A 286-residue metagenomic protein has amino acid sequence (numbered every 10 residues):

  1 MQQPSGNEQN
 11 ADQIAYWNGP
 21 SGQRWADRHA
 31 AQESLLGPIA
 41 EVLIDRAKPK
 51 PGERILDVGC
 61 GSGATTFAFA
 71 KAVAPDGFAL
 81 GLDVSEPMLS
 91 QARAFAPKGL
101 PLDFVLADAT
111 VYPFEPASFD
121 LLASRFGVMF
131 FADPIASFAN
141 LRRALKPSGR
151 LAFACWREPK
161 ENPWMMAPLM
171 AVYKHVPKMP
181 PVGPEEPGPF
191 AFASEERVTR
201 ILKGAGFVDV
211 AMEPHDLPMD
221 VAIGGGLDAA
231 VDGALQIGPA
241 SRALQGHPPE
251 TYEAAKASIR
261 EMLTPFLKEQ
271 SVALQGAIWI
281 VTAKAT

Functional and structural regions predicted by a protein language model:
Q2-E53, A64-A68, M88-Q91, F95 (+1 more regions): Conserved class I S-adenosyl-L-methionine
Q2-G6, D12, Y16, R28 (+3 more regions): Conserved Class I S-adenosyl-L-methionine
K48-K50, A74, P97, A132 (+2 more regions): Short conserved AdoMet
R54-Y112, L121, A136: Class I SAM-dependent methyltransferase SAM/SAH-binding core
D120-I135, R157-P159: A short SAM/SAH-binding and catalytic strip from SAM-dependent methyltransferases
I135-A136, R143-I223: Conserved catalytic/acceptor-binding region of the Class I
